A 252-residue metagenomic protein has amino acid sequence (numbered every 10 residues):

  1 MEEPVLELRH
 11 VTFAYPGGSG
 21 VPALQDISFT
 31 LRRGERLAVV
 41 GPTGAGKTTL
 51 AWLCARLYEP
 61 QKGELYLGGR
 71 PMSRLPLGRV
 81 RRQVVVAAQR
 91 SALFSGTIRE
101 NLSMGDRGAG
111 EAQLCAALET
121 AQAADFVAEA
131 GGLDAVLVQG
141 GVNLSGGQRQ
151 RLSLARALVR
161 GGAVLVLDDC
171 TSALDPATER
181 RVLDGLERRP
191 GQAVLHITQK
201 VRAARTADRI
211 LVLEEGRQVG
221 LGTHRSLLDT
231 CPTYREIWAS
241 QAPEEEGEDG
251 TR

Functional and structural regions predicted by a protein language model:
M1-R252: ABC-type nucleotide-binding domain
